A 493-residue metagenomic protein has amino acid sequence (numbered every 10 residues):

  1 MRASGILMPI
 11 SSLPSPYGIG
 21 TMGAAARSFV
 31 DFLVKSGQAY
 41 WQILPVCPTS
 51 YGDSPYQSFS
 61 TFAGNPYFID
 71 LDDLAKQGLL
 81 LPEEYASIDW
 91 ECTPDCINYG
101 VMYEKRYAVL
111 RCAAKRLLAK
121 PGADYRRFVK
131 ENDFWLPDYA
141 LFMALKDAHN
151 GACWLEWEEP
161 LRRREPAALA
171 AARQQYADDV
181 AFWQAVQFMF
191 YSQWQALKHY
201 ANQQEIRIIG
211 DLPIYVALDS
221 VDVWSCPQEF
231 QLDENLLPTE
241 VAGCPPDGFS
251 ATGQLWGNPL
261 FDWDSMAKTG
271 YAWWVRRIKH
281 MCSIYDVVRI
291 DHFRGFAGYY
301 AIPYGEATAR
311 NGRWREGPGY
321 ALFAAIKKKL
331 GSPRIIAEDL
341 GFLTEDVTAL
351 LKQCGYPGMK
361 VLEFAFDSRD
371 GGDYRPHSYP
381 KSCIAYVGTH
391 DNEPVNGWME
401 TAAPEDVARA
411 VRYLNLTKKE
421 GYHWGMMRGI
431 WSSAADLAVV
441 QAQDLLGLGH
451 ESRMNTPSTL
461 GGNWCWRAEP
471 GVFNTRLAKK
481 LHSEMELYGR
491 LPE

Functional and structural regions predicted by a protein language model:
M1-S11, R27: N-terminal regions that are enriched for targeting/export leaders and immediately downstream pro/stem segments
P9, S15, D53-Q187, Y191 (+4 more regions): Alpha-amylase-like alpha-glycosidases and glucanotransferases acting on alpha-linked glucans and related
A24-D31, S192-Y200, W274-R276, Y422-M426: Short alpha-helical segments and helix-capping/turn motifs at coil-helix boundaries
A24-T49, S283-Y285: Catalytic domains of carbohydrate-active enzymes, especially glycoside hydrolases
V34, W194-N202, K327, L351-K352: Surface-exposed amphipathic alpha-helices with a cationic face
L44, R207-I209, P213, V287 (+1 more regions): Outer-envelope exported proteins of Gram-negative bacteria
W183-V216: Conserved, well-ordered alpha-helix/loop/beta-strand core segments that scaffold catalytic motifs
G471-E493: Terminal-tail/helix-coil boundary detector
